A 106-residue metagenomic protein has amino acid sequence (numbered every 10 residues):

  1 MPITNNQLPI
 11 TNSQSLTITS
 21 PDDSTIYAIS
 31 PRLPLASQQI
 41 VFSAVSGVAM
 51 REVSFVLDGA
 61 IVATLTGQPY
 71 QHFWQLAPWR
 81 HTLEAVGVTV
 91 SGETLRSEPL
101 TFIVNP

Functional and structural regions predicted by a protein language model:
M1-P106: Soluble, non-transmembrane domains of envelope/secretory-pathway proteins that act on or interact with carbohydrate
